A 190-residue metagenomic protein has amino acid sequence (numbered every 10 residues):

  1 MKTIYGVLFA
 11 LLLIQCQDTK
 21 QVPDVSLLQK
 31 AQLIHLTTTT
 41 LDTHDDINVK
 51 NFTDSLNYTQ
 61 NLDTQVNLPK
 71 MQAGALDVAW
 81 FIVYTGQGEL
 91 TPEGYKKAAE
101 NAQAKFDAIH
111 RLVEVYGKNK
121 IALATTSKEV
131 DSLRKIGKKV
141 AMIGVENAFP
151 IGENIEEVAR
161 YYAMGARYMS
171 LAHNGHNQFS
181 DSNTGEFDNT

Functional and structural regions predicted by a protein language model:
I4-L13: Sec-dependent N-terminal signal peptides
C16-D188: N-terminal hydrophobic targeting/anchoring segments and the immediately downstream early-domain regions of hydrolases
